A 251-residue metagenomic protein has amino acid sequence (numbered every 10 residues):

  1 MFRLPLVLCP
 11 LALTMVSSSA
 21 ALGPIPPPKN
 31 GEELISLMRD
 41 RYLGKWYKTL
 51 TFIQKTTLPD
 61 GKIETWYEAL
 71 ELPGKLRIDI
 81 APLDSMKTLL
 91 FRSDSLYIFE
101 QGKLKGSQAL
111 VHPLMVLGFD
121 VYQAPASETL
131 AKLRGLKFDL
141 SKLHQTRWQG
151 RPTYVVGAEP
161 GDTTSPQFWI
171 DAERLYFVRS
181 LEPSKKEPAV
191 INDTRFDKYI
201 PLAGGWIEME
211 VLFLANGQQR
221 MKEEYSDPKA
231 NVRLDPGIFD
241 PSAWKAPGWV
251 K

Functional and structural regions predicted by a protein language model:
M1-F2: N-terminal secretory signal peptides that target proteins for export/translocation
P5-V16: Bacterial N-terminal signal peptides
A21, S85, Q149-W244: Gly/Pro-enriched, hydrophobic low-complexity segments that function as extracytoplasmic propeptides/linkers
A21-L37, G44-W46, S95-T164, S184-V190 (+2 more regions): Flexible, processing/modification-adjacent segments and terminal tails in exported/periplasmic/extracellular proteins
L22-K103, S141: N-terminal mature ectodomain segment of secretory-pathway/periplasmic proteins
T51-K55, D79, Y97, Q145 (+3 more regions): Residue-level detector of beta-strand face positions
T65-A69, T88-S93, K105-M115, I170 (+2 more regions): Short amphipathic beta-strand/extended segments with alternating polar/hydrophobic composition
K75-D79, S95-I98, L104-K105, Y176-S180 (+2 more regions): Short, well-ordered strand-loop elements centered on a beta-strand within folded domains, enriched for acidic residues
